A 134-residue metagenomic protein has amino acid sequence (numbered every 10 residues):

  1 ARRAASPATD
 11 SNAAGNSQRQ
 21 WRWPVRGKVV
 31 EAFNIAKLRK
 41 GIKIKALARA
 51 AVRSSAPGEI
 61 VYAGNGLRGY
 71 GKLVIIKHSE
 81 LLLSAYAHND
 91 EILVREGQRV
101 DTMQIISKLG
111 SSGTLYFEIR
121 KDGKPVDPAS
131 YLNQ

Functional and structural regions predicted by a protein language model:
A1-Y70, V126-D127: Surface-exposed, glycine-biased beta-strand/turn segments
R22, V29, V74, E91-L93 (+1 more regions): Compact recognition or signaling/catalytic modules
R22-W23, A51-S54, A85, L93 (+2 more regions): Residue-level "contact hotspot" at macromolecular interaction interfaces
V30-N34, Y70-K72, H78, E96-R99: Short, positively charged
A36, L67, N89-D90, S112 (+1 more regions): A generic structural motif
I42-K45, K72-H78, Y116-R120: Short, acidic/hydrophobic/Gly-rich beta-strand patch recurrent on exposed beta strands that often constitutes part
L47, A63, S79-M103, N133: Short histidine-centered loop motifs in beta-beta connectors
E96-Q134: Conserved, short, structured surface segments that act as functional micro-motifs
